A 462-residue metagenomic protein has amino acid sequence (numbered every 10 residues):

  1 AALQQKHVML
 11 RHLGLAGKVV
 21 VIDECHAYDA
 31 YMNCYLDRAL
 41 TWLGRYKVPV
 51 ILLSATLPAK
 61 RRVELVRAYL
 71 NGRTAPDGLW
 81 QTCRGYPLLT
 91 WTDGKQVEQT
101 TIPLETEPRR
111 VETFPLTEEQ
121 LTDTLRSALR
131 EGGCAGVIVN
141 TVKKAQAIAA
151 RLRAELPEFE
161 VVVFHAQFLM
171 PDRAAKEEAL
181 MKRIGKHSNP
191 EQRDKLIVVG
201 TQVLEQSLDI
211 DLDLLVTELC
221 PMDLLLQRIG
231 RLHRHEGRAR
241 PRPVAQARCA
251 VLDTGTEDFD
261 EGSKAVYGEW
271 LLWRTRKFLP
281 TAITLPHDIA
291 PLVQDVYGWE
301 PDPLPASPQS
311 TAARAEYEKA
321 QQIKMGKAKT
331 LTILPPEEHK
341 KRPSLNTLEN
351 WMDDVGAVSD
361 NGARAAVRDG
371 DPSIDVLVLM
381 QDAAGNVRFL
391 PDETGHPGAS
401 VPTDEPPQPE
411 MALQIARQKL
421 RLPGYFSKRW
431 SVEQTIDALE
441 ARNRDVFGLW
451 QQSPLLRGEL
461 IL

Functional and structural regions predicted by a protein language model:
A1-A16: Conserved helix/coil segment N-terminal to the catalytic DExD/H
A1-A2, P190-E205: Conserved two-lobed SF2 helicase motor
L13-K18, H26-V97: Post-DEXD/H (motif II) to motif III coupling segment of the RecA-like Helicase ATP-binding lobe
A16-K18, Y46-V48, T106-R109, E158-E160 (+2 more regions): Short glycine-/polar-rich loops that comprise or flank the Walker A/P-loop and associated switch/sensor motifs
V20-D23, V50, V137, V198: Hydrophobic positions in the central parallel beta-sheet of the AAA+
E24-Y28, V203-L204: Conserved Walker B
R62, E119-S188, L212, V216-L462: C-terminal helicase lobe and adjacent C-terminal extensions/tails of nucleic-acid helicase motors
R73-A145: Conserved interdomain linker/interface between the two RecA-like ATPase lobes of SF2 helicase motors
